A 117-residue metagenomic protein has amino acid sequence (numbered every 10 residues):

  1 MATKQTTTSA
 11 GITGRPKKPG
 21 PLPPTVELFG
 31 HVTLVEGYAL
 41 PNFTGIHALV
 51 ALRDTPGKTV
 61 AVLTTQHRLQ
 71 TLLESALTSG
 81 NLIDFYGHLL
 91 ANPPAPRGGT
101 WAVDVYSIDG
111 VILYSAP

Functional and structural regions predicted by a protein language model:
M1-A10: N-terminal acidic, proline/glycine-rich, low-complexity intrinsically disordered segments
A10, G14-I46: Structural detector for short beta-strands of small beta-barrel domains
G30-V35, A48-V50, V62, G80-F85 (+1 more regions): Hydrophobic beta-strand residues in large extracellular and virion-surface proteins
L34-G37, P56-V60, G98, S107: Acidic, Ser/Pro/Thr-rich low-complexity regulatory regions and the short amphipathic helical interaction modules they
P41-A61: OB-fold (S1/OB) nucleic-acid-binding surfaces
V60-R68: Short, structured beta-strand/loop micro-motifs enriched in basic residues and often containing a Trp
R68-F85: Short nucleic-acid-contacting surface segments enriched for D/E, G, S/T with interspersed K/R
L89-P117: OB-fold/S1-family single-stranded nucleic acid-binding modules
